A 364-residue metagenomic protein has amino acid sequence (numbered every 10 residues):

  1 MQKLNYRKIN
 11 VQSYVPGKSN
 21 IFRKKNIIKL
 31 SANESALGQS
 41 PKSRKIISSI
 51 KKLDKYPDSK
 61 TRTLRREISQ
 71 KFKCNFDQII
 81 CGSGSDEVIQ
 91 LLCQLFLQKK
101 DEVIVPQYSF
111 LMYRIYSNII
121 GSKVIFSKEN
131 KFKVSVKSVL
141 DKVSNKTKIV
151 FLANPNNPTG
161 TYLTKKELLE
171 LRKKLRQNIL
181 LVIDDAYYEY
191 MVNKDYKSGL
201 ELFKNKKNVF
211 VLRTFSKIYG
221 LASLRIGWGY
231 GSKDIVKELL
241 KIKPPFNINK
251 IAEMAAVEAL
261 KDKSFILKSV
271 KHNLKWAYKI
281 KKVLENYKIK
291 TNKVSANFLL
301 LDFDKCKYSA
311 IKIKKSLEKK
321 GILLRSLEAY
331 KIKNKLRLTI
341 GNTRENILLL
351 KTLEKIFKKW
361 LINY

Functional and structural regions predicted by a protein language model:
M1-K55, E67: N-terminal "arm"/small-domain region of PLP-dependent enzymes with the aminotransferase-like
R62-E102: Phosphate-binding glycine-rich loop
N75-I79, K99-E102, K146, N178 (+2 more regions): Short acidic capping loops at alpha-helix termini that bridge into adjacent secondary structure
L95-L152: PLP-dependent aminotransferase-like
N118, V136-N145, P158-L181, D185-I218: Active-site pre-lysine segment of PLP-dependent enzymes
K166, S316-K320, R325, A329-Y364: PLP-dependent enzyme catalytic core of the Aspartate aminotransferase-like
N208-E285, I289-N292: PLP-dependent aminotransferase class I/II
L274, N286-K319, L336, I340: Conserved PLP-binding catalytic core of the aspartate aminotransferase-like
